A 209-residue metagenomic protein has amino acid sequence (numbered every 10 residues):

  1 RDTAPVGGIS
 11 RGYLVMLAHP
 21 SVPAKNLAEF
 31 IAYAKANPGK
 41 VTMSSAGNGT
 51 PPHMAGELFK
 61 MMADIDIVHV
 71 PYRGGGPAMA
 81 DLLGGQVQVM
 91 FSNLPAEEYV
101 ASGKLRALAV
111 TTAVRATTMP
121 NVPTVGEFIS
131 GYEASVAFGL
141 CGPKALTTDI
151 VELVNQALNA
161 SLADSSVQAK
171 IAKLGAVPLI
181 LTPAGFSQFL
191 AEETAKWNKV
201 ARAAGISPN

Functional and structural regions predicted by a protein language model:
R1-P77, V125, S130, S135-K170: Hinge/capping helix and adjacent helix->loop/strand transition within the periplasmic-binding protein
N37-V41, I65, L83-F91, K104-A107 (+1 more regions): Alpha-to-beta junction loops
G56, D81-L83, V100-G103: Hydrophobic residues within well-ordered alpha-helices
K60-M62, V89-P120, N198: A ligand-binding cleft/hinge motif common to bilobed small-molecule-binding domains
M61-I65, A101, T148-N209: An extracytoplasmic/periplasmic, membrane-proximal ligand-sensing/linker region
A78-M79, A96: Short, hydrophobic alpha-helical packing/hinge segments within bilobed ligand-binding/sensory domains
